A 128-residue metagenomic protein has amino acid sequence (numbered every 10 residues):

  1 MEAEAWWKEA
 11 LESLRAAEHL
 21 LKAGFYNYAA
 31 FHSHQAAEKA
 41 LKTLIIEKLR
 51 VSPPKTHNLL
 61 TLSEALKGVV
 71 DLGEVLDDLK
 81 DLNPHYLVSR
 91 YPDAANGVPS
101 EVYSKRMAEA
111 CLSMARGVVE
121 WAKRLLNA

Functional and structural regions predicted by a protein language model:
M1-A128: Terminal alpha-helical segments
